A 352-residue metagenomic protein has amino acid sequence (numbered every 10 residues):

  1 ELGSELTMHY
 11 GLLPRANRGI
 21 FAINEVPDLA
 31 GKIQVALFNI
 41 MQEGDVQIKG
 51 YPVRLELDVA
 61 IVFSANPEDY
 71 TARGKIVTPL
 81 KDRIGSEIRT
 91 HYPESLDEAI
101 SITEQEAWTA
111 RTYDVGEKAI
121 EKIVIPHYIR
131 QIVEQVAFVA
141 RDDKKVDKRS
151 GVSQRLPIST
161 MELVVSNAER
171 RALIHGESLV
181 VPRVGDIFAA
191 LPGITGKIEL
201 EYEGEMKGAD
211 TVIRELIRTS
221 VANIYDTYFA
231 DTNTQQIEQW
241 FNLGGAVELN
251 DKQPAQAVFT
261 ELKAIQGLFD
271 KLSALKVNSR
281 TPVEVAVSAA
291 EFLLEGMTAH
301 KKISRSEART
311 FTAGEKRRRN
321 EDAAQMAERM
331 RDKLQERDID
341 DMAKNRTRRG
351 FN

Functional and structural regions predicted by a protein language model:
E1-L12, N17-K118, L163-H175: Canonical AAA+ ATPase core
T71-K75, K81-S150, A172-E177, L200-D210 (+1 more regions): Conserved C-terminal "switch" segment of AAA+ ATPases
V133-F138, L156-S166: Core structural elements
R149, E169-N352: C-terminal engagement/docking regions of AAA+ P-loop ATPases
G151-R155: All-alpha amphipathic helical-bundle segments outside canonical DNA-binding/catalytic cores that form hydrophobic
